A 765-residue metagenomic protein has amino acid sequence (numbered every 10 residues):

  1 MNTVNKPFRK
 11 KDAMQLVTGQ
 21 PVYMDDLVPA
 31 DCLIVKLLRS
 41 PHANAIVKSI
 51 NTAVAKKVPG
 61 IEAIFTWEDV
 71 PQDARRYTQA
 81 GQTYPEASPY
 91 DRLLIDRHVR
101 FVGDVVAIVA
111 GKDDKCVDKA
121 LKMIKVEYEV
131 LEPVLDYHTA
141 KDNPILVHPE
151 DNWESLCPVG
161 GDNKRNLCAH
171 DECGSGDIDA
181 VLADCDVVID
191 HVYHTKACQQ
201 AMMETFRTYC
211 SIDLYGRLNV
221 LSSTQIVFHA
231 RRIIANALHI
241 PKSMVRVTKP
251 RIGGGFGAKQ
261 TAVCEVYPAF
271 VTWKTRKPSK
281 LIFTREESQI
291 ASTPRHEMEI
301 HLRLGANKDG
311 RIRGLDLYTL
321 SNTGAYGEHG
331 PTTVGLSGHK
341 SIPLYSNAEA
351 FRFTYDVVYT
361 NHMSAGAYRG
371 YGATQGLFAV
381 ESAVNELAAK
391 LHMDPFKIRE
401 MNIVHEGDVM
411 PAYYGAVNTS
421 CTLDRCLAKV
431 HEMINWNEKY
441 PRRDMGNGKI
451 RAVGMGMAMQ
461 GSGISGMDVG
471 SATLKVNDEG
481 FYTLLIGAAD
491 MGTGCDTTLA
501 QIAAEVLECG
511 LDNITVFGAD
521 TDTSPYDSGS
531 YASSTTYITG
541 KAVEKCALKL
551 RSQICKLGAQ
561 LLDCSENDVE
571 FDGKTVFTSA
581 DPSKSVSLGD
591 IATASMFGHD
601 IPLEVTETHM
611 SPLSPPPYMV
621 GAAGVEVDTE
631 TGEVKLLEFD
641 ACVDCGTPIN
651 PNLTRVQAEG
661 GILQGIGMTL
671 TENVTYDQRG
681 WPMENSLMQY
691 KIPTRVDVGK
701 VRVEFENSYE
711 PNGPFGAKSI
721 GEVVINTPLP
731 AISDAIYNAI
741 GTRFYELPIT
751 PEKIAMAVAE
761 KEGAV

Functional and structural regions predicted by a protein language model:
M1-G160, K274: Flexible, low-hydrophobicity surface segments
K6, D12-Q15, Q82-P85, G161-T208 (+5 more regions): Glycine-rich loop/linker segments at domain edges
M14-Q15, K122-E129, P133-L135, Q225 (+4 more regions): Extended active-site and interfacial segments that coordinate phosphate-rich ligands in large catalytic machineries
W67-E68, H239-M244, K274-S279, K308 (+2 more regions): C-terminal catalytic domains of large/alpha subunits in multi-subunit enzymes
A74-Q79, A120-M123, S222, R231-I233 (+11 more regions): Short acidic, glycine/serine/threonine-rich loops at helix termini
V147-L238, I403-F481, P612, M683-D697 (+1 more regions): Helix-loop-helix junctions that connect adjacent transmembrane helices in secondary transporters/permeases, recognized
R232, G253-R276, K280-I282, C495-A503: Thiamine diphosphate
S462-S524, T539: Catalytic phosphate/nucleotide-handling subdomain of diverse soluble enzymes
